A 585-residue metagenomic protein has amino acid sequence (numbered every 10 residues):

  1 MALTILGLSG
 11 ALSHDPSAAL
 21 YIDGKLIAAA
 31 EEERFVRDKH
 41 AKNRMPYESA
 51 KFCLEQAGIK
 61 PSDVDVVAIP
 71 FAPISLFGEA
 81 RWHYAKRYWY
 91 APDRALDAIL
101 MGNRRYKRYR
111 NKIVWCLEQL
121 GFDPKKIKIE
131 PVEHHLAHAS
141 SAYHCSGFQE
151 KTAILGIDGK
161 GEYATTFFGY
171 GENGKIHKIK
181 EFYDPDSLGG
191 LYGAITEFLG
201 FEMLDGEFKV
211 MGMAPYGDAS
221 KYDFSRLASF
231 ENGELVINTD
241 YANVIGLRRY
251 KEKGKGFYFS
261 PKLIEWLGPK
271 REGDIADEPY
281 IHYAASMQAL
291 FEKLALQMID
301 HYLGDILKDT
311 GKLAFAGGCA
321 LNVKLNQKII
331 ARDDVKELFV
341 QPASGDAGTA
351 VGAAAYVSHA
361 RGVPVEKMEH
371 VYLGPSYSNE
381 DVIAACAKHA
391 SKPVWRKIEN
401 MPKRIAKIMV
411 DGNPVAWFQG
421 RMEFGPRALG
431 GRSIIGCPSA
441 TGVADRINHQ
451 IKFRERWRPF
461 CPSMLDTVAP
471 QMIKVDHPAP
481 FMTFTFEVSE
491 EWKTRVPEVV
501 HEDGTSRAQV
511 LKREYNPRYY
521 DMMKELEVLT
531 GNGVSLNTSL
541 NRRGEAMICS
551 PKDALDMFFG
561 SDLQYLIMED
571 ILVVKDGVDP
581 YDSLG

Functional and structural regions predicted by a protein language model:
I5-F77: N-terminal cofactor/phosphate-binding cores enriched in small/glycine residues, especially glycine-rich loops such as
G7-E32, V36-K39, H83, Y90-R94 (+7 more regions): Flexible beta->alpha loop and helix N-cap segments adjacent to enzyme active/binding sites
S49-D65, C116-D123, I299-D309: Phosphate/pyrophosphate-binding loops at sites that engage ATP/ADP/AMP, CoA/4′-phosphopantetheine, polyphosphate
Q56, K60-V114, S140-S141: Short beta-strand-loop/turn "lid" adjacent to the catalytic site in phosphate-handling enzymes
K60-A72, K128-E130, D309-G318, A416: Short glycine-rich phosphate-binding loop at a beta-alpha junction
I99-K107, I129-V132, G273-K293, K512 (+1 more regions): Short acidic-aromatic active-site loops that bind/stabilize oxyanions
I195, A295, G318: Conserved hydrophobic/aromatic pocket- or pore-lining residues that grip, position, or stack substrates in active sites
A285-G311: Phosphate/ATP-binding catalytic cores across multiple sugar-kinase/actin-like superfamilies, primarily ASKHA
